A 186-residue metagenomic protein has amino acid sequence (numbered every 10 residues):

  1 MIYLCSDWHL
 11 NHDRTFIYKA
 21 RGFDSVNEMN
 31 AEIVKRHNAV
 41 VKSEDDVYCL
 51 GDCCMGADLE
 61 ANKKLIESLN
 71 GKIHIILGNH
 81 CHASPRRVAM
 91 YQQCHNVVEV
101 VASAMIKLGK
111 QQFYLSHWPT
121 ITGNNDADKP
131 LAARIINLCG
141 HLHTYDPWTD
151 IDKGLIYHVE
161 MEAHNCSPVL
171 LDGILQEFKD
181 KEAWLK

Functional and structural regions predicted by a protein language model:
Y3-C5, L10-M105: Core catalytic region of metal-dependent phosphoesterases/phosphodiesterases, especially metallo-beta-lactamase-like
Q92-K186: Conserved beta-sheet core of the metallophosphoesterase superfamily
